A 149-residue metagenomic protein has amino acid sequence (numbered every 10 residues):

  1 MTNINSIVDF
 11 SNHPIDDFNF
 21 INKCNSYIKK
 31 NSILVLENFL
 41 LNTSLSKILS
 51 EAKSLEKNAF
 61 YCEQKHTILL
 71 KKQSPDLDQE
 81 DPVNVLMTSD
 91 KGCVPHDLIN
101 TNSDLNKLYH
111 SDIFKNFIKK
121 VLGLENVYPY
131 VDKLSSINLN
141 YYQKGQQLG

Functional and structural regions predicted by a protein language model:
M1-E80: N-terminal auxiliary "cap/dimerization" subdomain that precedes the catalytic jelly-roll/cupin core of mononuclear
V8, S103-N106, I137, L148: Flexible, active-site-adjacent loop/turn segments at secondary-structure boundaries
N12, K30, L41-N42, N100-T101 (+2 more regions): Generic structural "secondary-structure junction" signal
K23-C24, V127, L148: Short, flexible, glycine/charge-rich loop motifs used to bind or transfer phosphoryl groups or to couple energy/partner
L36-N38, Y130, Y142: Short His-Asn-centered micro-motif
L40, K47, E51, L55 (+2 more regions): Signature of the catalytic double-stranded beta-helix
L122, L139-G149: Conserved short histidine dyad/triad with adjacent acidic residue
K133-L139: Long, hydrophobic, well-ordered secondary-structure blocks that form the structural core and pocket-lining surfaces
